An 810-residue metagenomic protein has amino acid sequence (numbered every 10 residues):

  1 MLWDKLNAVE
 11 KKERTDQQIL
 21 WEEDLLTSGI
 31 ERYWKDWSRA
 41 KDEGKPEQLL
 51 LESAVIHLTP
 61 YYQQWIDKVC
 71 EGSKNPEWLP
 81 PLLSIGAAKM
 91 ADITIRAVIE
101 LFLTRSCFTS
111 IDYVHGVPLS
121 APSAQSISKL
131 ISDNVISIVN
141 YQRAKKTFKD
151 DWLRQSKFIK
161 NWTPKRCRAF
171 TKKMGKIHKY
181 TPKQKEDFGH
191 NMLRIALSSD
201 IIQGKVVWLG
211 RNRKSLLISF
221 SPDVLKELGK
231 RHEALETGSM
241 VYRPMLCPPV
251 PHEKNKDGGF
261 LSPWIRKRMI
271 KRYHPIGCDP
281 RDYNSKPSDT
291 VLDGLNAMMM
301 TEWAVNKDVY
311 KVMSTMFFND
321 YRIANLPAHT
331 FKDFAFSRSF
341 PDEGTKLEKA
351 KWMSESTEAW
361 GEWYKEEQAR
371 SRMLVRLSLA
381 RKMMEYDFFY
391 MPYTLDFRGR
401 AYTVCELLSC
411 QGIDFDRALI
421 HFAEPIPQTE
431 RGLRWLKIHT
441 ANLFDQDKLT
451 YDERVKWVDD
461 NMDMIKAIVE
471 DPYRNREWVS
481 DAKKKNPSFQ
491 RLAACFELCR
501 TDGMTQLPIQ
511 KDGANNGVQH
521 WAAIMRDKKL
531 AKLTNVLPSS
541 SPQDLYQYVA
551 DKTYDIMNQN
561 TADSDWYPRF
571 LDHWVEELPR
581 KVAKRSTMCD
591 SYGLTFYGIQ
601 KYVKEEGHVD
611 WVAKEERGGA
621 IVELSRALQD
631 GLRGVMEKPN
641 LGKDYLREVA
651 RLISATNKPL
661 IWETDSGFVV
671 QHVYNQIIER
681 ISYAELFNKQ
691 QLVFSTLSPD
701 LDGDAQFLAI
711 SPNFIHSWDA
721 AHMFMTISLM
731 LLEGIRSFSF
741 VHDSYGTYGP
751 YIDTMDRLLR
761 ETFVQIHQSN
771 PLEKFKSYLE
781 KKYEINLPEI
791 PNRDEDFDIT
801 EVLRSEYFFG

Functional and structural regions predicted by a protein language model:
M1-T587, G593-N713, A720, M725 (+5 more regions): Non-catalytic nucleic-acid-binding interfaces of large nucleic-acid enzymes and RNP effectors
T587-C589, E605, H742-Y748: Conserved short loop/turn motifs at secondary-structure junctions
S717, G749: Ordered, soluble secondary-structure elements with a strong preference for glycine-centered loop motifs and nearby
P750-M755: Short glycine/threonine-rich loop-to-helix capping motif typified by GTGT followed within a few residues by an Asp-Pro
